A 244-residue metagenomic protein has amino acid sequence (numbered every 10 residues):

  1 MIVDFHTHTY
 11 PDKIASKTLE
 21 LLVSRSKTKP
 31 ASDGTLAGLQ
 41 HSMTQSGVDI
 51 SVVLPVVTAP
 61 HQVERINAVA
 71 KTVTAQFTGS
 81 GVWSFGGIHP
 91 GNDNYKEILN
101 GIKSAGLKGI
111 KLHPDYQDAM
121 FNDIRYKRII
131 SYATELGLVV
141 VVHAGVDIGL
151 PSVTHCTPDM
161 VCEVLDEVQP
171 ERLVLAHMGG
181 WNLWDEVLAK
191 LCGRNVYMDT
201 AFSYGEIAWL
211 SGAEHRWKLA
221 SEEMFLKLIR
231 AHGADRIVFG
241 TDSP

Functional and structural regions predicted by a protein language model:
M1-H61: An N-terminally biased module of ancient metal coordination in phosphate/nucleic-acid-related enzymes
V3-T7, I50-L54, V82-G86, K108-L112 (+4 more regions): Hydrophobic faces of well-ordered beta-strands that scaffold small-molecule active sites in alpha/beta enzyme cores
K13-T18, E64-I66, I98, S152-T154 (+2 more regions): Short aromatic-enriched loop/helix-cap "lid" or pocket-rim segments at secondary-structure transitions that line
S32-D33, V57-H61, P90-D93, A105-A189: Divalent metal-binding pocket/active-site signature
D33-A37, E64-K71, P158: Short, surface-exposed alpha-helical segments at coil->helix boundaries
Q40-G47, N67-G81, E97-L107, K127-L136 (+3 more regions): Acidic (Asp/Glu)-rich catalytic clusters
G47-Q62, V69-H89, K111: Short, well-structured secondary-structure segments
W181-P244: H/E-rich (His + Asp/Glu) clusters that bind or coordinate divalent metals
